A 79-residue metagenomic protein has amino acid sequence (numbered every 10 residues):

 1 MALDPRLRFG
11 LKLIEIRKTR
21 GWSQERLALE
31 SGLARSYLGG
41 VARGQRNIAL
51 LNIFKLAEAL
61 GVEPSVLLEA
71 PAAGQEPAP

Functional and structural regions predicted by a protein language model:
M1-R8, Q75-A78: A detector for short, charged/polar N-terminal pre-domain segments
L11-E30: Short basic helix-loop element that most often maps to the first helix and adjoining turn of HTH DNA-binding modules
L13, L27-A28, L38-V41, L67: Conserved hydrophobic/aromatic packing and binding residues within compact polymer-binding modules
E25, S36, F54: Residues within helix-turn-helix
G32-R46: Recognition helix of helix-turn-helix/homeodomain-like DNA-binding domains that insert into the DNA major groove
L51-V66: DNA major-groove recognition helix of helix-turn-helix/homeodomain DNA-binding modules
E58, L68-P79: Short, charged recognition helix plus adjacent turn of helix-turn-helix-like nucleic-acid-binding domains
